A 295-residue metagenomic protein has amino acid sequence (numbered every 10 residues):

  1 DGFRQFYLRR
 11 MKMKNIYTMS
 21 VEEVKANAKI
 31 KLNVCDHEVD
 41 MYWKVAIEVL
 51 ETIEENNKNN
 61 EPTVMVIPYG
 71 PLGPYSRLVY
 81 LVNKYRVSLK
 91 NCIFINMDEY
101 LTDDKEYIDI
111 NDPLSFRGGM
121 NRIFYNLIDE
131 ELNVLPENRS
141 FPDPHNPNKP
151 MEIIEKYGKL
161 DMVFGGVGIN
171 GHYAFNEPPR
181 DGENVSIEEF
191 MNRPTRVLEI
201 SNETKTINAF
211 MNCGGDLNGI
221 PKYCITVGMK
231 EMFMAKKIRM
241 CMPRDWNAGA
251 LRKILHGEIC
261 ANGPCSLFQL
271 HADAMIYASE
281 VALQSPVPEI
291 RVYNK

Functional and structural regions predicted by a protein language model:
G2-M65, N83: N-terminal glycine-/serine-/threonine-rich phosphate-binding loop
N15-N33, D40-Y42, V87-F164, G219: Ligand-binding beta-strand-loop-alpha-helix segment within the catalytic cores of soluble metabolic enzymes
S20, K29, C35-D36, V45 (+1 more regions): ATP/nucleoside-binding phosphotransfer catalytic cores, i.e., glycine-rich phosphate-binding loops
M65-P74, I169-H172, D245-N247: Gly/Ser/Thr-rich loops at beta-strand to alpha-helix junctions that form or flank small-molecule/cofactor-binding
V66-P68, I95-N96, P142, F164-V167 (+2 more regions): Short beta-strand segments
L78-S88, N111-D112, P178-I187, G257: A glycine- and small-aliphatic-rich helix-loop capping segment at beta-alpha/alpha-beta transitions that lines
M151-E152, Y173-I187, A250-I254, P288-E289: A short secondary-structure junction signal
A174-P221: Class I SAM-dependent methyltransferase SAM-binding "motif I" and its flanking Rossmann-like core
